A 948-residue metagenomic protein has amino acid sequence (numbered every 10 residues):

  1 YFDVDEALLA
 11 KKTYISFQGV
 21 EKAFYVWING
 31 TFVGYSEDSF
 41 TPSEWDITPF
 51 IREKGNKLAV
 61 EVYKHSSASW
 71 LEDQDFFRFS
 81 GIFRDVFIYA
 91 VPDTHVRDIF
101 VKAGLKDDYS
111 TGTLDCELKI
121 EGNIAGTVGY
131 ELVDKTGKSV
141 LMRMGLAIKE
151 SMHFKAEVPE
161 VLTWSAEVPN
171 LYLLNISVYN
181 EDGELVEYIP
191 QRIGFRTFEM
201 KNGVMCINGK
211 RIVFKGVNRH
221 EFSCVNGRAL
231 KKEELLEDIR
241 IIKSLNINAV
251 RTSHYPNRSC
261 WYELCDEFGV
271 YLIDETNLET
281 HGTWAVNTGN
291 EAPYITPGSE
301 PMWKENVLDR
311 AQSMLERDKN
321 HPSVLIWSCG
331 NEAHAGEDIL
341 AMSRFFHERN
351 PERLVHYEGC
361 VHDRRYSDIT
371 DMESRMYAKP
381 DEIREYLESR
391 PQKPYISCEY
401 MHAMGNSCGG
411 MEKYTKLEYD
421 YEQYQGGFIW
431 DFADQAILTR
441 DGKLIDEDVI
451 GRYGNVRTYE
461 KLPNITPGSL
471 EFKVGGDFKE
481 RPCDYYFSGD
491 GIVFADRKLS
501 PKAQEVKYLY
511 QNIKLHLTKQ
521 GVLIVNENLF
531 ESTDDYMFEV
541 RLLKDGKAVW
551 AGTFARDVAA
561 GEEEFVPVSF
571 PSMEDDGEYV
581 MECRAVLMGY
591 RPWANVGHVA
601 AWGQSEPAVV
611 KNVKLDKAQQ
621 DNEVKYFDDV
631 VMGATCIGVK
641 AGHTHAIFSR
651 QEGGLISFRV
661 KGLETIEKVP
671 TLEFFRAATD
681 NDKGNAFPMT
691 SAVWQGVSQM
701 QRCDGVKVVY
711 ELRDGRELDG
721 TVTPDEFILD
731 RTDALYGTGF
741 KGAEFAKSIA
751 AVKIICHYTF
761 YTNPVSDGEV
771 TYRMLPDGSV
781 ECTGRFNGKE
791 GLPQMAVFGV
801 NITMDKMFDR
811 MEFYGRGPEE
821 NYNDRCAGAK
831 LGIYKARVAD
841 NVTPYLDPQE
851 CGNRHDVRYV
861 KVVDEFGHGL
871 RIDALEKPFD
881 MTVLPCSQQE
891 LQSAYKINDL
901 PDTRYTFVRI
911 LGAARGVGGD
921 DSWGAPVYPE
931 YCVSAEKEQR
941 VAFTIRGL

Functional and structural regions predicted by a protein language model:
Y1-D98, N123-I124, S139, P256-S259 (+3 more regions): Accessory beta-strand-rich segments of carbohydrate-active enzymes
I28, T111-L146, M152, V522-F554 (+2 more regions): Beta-strand-rich binding/interaction modules
T31, L185-K519, L523, E527-D534 (+1 more regions): Extended substrate-binding grooves/exosites of carbohydrate-active enzymes
E37-S39, I47-G112, C116, G122 (+8 more regions): An acidic-aromatic loop/edge-strand motif
T41-W45, E150-A156, E564-V568, Q939: Short strand-edge motifs at loop-to-beta-strand transitions and within beta-strands of extracellular beta-rich domains
I51-G55, E117-K201, G577-D628, M632: Extended acidic/polar, glycine-enriched regions that form or flank non-catalytic beta-rich accessory modules
K64, S165, F570-D576, R591 (+1 more regions): Beta-strand/loop-rich accessory regions of lumenal/periplasmic or secreted enzymes, predominantly carbohydrate-active
E72-V96, L444-L517, V522-L523, E527-K547 (+3 more regions): Catalytic cores of secreted or luminal carbohydrate-active enzymes
